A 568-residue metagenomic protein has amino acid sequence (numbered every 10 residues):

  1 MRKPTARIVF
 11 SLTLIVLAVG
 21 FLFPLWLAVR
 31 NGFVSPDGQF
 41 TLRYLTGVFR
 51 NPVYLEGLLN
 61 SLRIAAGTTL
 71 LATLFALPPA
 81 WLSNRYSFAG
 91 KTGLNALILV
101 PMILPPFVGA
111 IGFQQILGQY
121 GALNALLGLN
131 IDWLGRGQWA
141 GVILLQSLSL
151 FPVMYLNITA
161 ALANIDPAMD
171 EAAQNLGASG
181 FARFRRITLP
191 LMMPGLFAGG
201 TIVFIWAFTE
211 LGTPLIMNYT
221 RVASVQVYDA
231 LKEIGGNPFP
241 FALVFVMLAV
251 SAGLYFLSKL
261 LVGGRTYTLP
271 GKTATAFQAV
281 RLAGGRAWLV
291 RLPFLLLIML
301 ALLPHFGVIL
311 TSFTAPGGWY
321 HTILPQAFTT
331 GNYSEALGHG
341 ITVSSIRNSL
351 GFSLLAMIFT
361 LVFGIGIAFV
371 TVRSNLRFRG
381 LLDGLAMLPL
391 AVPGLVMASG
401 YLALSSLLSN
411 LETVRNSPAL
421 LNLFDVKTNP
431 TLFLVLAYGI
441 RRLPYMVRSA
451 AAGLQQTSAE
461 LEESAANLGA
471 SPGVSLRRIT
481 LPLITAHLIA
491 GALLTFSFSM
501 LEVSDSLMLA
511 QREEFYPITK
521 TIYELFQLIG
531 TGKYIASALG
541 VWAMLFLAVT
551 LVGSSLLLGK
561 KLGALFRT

Functional and structural regions predicted by a protein language model:
M1-L27, T92-I98, M247-L257, Q278-G307 (+1 more regions): N-terminal signal-anchor/first transmembrane alpha helix
R2-T5, L45-V53, G137, F208 (+7 more regions): Interhelical loop and adjacent transmembrane-helix boundary motif in polytopic membrane transport permeases
K3-F10, G90-K91, P152, T159-Q174 (+10 more regions): C-terminal transmembrane helix and the adjacent membrane-cytosol boundary/short C-terminal tail of inner/organellar
R7, L82-F113, D170, F184-R185 (+5 more regions): Cytoplasmic-entry segments and transmembrane alpha-helices of multi-pass inner-membrane transporters
L12-I15, L70, V100, L144-D166 (+10 more regions): Transmembrane alpha-helices
L42-T46, L55, G90-G93, A110-S147 (+9 more regions): Membrane-interfacial helix termini and adjacent extracytoplasmic/periplasmic loops of multi-pass transporters
P52-S83, M247-L261, H339-R373: Transmembrane alpha-helix signature in integral membrane proteins
G177, P304-V308, H321-Q326, T330-T568: C-terminal structured domain segments across diverse proteins
